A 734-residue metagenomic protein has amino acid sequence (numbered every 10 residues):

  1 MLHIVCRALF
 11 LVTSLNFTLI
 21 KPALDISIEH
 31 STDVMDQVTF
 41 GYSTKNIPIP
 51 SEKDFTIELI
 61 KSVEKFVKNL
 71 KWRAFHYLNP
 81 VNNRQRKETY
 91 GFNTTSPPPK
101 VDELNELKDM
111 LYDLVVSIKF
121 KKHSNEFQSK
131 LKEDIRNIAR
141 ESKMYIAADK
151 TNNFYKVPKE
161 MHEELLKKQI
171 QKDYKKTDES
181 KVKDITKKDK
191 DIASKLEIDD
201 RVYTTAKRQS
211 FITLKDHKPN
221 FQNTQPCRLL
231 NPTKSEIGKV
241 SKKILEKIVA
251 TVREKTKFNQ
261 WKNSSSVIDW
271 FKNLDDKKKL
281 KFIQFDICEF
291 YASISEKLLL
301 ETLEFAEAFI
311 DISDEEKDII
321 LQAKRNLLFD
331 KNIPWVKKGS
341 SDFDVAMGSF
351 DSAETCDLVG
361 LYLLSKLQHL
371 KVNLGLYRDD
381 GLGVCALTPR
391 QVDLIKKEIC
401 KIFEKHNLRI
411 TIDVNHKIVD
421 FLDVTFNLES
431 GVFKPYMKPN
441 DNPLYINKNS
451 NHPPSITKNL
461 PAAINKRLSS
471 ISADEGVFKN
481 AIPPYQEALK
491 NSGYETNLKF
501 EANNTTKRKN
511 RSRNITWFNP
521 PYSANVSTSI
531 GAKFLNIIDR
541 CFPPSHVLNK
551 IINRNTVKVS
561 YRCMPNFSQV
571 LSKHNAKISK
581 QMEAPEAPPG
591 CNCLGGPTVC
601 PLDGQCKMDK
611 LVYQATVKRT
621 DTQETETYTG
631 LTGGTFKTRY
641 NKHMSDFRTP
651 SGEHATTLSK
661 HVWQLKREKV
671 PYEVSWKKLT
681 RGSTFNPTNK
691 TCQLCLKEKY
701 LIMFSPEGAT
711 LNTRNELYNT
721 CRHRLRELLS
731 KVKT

Functional and structural regions predicted by a protein language model:
M1-D216, A502, T506-F534: Non-catalytic, polymerase-adjacent accessory regions of viral genome-replication enzymes
I28, T32, L274-E398, I402 (+2 more regions): Conserved polymerase palm-domain catalytic core
I135-A139, D149-K150, V157-E160, K195-Q225 (+4 more regions): Reverse-transcriptase-like RNA-dependent polymerase core
K207-T256, C288-S293, K338-Q368: Conserved pre-motif C helix in the palm subdomain of viral-like polymerases
T213, I244, D286, G348 (+5 more regions): GIY-YIG nuclease signature motif recognition
K218-N220, N263-F282, K366, Y613-T622: A short acidic-Thr-Gly-centered motif at the start of a beta-strand
D314, G375-L376, G383-A462, F478-K479 (+2 more regions): Polymerase palm active-site segment centered on the conserved acidic dipeptide of motif C
F421, G634-N686: Conserved short loop/helix modules at catalytic or binding sites in compact beta-alpha or helix-hairpin-helix contexts
